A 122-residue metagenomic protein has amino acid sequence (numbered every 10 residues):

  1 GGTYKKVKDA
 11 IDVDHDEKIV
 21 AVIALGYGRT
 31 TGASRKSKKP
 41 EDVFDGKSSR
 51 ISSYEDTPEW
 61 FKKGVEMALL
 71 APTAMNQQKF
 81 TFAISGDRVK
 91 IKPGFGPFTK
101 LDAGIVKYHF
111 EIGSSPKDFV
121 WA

Functional and structural regions predicted by a protein language model:
G1-A122: Acidic, surface-exposed loops and disordered segments
